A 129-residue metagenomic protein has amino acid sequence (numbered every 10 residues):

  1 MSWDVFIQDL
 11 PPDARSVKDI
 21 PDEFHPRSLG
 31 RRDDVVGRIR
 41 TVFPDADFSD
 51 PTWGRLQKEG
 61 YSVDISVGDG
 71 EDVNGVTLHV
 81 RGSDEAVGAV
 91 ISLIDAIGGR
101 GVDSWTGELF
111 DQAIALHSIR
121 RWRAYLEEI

Functional and structural regions predicted by a protein language model:
M1-I129: Acidic (Asp/Glu-rich) sequence patches and key acidic residues that form negatively charged surfaces used
